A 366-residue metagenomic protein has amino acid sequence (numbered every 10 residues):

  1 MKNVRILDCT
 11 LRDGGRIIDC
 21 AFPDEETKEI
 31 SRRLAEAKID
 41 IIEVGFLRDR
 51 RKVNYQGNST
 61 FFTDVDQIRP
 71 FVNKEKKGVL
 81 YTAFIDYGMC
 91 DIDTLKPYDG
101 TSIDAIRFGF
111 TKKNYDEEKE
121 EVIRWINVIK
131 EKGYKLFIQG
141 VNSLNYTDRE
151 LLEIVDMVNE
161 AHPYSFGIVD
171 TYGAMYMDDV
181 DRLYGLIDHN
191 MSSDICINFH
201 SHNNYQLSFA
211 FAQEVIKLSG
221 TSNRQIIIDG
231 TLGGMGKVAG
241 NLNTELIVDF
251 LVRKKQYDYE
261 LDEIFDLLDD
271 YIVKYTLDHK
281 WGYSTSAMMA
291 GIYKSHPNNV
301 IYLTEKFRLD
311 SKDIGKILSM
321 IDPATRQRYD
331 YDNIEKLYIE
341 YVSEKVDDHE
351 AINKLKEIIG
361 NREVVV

Functional and structural regions predicted by a protein language model:
M1-V366: Catalytic cores and adjacent flexible loops of soluble metabolic enzymes that perform enolate/carbanion chemistry on
